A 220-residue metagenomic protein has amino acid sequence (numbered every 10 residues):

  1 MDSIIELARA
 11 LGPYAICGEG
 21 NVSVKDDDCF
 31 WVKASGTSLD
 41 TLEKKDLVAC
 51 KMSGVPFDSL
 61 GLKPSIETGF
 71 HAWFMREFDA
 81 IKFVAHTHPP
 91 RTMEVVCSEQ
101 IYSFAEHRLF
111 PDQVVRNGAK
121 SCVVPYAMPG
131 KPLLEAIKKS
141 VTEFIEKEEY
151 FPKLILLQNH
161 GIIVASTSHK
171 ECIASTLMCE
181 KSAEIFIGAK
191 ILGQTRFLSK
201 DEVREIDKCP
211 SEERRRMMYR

Functional and structural regions predicted by a protein language model:
M1-R220: Glycine-rich flexible loops
